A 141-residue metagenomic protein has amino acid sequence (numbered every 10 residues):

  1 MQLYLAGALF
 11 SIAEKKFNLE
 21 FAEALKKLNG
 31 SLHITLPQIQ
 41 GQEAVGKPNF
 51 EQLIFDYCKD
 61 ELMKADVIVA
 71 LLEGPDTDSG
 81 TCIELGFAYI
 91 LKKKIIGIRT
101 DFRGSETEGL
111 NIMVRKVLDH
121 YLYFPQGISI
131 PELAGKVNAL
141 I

Functional and structural regions predicted by a protein language model:
M1-I141: Conserved catalytic or regulatory cores that recognize and/or transform ribose-phosphate-containing ligands
